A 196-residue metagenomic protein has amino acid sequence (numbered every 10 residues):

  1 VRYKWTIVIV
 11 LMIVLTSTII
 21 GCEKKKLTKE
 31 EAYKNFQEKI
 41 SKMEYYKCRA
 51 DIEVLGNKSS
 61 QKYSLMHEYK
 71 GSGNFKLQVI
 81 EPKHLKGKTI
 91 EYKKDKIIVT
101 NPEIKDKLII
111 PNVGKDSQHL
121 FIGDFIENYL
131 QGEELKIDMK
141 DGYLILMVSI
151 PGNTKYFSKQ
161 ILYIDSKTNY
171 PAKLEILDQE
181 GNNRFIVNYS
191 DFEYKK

Functional and structural regions predicted by a protein language model:
V1-V8: Bacterial N-terminal signal peptides that target proteins for export
W5, T18-L65, Y69, N74: N-terminal leader/targeting segments and the immediate start of mature chains
I9-T18: Bacterial N-terminal signal peptides
E44-R49, G71-Q78, K140-M147, Y170-K173: Short, hydrophobic/aromatic-rich segments at coil-to-beta transitions
E68-L120: An acidic-aromatic
I126-K136, V187: A short, amphipathic edge element
M139-K196: Gly/Pro-enriched, hydrophobic low-complexity segments that function as extracytoplasmic propeptides/linkers
